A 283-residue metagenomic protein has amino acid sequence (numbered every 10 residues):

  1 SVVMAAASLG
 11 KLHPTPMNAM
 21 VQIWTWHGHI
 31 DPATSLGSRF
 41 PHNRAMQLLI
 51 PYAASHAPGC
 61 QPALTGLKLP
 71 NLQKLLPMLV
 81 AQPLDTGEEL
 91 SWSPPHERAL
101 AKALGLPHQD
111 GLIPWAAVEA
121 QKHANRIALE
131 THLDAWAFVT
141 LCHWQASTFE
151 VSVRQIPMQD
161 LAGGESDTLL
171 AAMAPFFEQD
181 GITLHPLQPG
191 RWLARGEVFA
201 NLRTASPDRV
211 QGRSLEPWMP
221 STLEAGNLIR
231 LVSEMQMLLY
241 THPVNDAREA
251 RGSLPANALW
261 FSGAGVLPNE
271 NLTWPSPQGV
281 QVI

Functional and structural regions predicted by a protein language model:
V2-T15: Extreme N-terminal basic, low-complexity initiation segments that serve as generic localization/processing leaders
N18-I283: …; additionally, a secondary subgroup of soluble metalloenzymes is captured
